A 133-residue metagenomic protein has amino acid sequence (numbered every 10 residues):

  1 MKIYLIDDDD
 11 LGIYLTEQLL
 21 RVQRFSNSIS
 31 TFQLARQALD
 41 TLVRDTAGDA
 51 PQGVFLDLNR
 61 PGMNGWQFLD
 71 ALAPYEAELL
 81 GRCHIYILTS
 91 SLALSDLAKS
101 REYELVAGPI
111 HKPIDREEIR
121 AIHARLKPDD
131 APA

Functional and structural regions predicted by a protein language model:
M1-L11, T16-L20: Conserved acidic segment of CheY-like receiver
T31-R44, G65: Helix N-cap/capping motif at the beta->alpha junctions
D45-D49, P74-G81: Conserved phosphotransfer cores of two-component systems
L56-L58: Active-site residues of response regulator receiver
R60, F68: Receiver (REC) domain active-site loop signature in two-component systems and cognate sites in sensor histidine kinases
Q67, L80-Y86, L92-P109: Alpha4 helix (beta4-alpha4-beta5 surface) of REC/receiver domains from two-component response regulators
I114-H123: C-terminal output helix
H123-A133: The C-terminal output helix
